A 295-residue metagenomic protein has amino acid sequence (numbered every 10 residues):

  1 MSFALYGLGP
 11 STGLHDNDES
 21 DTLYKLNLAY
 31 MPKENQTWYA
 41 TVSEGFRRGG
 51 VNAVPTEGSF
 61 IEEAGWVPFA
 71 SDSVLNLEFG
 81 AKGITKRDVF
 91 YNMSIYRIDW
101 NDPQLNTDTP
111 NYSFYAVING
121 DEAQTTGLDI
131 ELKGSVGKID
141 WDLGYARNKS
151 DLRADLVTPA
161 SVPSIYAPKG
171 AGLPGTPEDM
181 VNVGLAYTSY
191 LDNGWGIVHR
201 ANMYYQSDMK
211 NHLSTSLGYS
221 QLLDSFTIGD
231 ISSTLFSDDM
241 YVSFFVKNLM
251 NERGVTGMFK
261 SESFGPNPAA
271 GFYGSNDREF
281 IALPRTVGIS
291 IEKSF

Functional and structural regions predicted by a protein language model:
M1-K33: Signature of Gram-negative outer-membrane beta-barrel scaffolds
M1-S2, V51-G58, P103-N111, N148 (+3 more regions): Outer-membrane beta-barrel translocator domains and adjoining extracellular loop/strand segments of Gram-negative
A4-T12, G58-G65, P110-A116, P163-A171 (+3 more regions): Extracytoplasmic loops and strand-loop junctions of Gram-negative outer membrane beta-barrel proteins
D16-N17, L23, Q36, G45-W100 (+4 more regions): Outer-membrane beta-barrel signature, preferentially recognizing the C-terminal barrel domain of Gram-negative
L26, A40, F79, M93 (+8 more regions): Hydrophobic, well-ordered secondary-structure elements that form the walls of internal hydrophobic environments
L28-M31, E44, S71, A81-G83 (+4 more regions): Residue-level signature of outer-membrane beta-barrel architecture
F90-W100, I118-L213, S290-S294: Gram-negative outer-membrane beta-barrel transporters
M203-S214, T234-F295: C-terminal beta-signal and adjacent terminal beta-strands/loops of Gram-negative outer-membrane beta-barrel proteins
